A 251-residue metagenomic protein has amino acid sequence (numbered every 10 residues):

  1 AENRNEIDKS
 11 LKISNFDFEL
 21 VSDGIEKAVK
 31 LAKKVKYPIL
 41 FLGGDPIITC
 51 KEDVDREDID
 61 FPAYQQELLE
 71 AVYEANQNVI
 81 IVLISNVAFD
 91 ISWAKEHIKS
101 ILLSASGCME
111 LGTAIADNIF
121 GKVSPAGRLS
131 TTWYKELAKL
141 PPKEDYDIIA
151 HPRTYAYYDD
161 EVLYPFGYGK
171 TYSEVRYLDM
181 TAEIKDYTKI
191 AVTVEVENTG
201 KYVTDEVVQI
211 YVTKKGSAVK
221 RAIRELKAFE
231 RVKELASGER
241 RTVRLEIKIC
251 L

Functional and structural regions predicted by a protein language model:
A1-E96: Hydrophobic helix-and-loop "lid/oligomerization" segment in the mid-to-C-terminal part of catalytic domains
E2-I13, I84-D205, Y211-T213, S237: Secreted, periplasmic, or luminal enzymes acting at the cell surface/secretory milieu
D45, K135, G216: Short loop/turn segments at secondary-structure transitions that flank enzyme active sites
T49-K51, I91-W93, Y202-V207, A218-I223 (+1 more regions): Extended hydrophobic-aromatic, low-complexity segments
V54-E57, E96-A105, L140, R221-E234: Short beta-alpha connecting loops at secondary-structure transitions that line or flank enzyme active sites
A63-A71, T113, D117, V208 (+2 more regions): Feature representing long, continuous alpha-helical segments
A218-L251: Intrinsically disordered, low-complexity Pro/Gly/Ser/Thr-rich segments with frequent PxxP/GP/PP motifs and embedded
